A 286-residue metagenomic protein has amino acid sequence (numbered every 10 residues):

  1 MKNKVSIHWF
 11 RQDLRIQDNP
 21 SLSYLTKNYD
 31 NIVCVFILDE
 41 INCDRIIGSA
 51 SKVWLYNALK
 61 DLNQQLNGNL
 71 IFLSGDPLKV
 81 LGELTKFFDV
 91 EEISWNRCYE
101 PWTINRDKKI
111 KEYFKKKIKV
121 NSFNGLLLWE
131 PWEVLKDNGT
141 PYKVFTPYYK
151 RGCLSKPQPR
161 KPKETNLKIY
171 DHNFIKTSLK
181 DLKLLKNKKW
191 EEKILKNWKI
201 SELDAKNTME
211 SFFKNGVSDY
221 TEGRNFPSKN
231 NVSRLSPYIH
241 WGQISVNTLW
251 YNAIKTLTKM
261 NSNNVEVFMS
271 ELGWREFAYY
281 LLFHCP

Functional and structural regions predicted by a protein language model:
M1-P159: Trp/Phe/Arg-rich N-terminal binding region typifying the photolyase-homology
P141-C285: Glycine/tryptophan-enriched, flexible segments
